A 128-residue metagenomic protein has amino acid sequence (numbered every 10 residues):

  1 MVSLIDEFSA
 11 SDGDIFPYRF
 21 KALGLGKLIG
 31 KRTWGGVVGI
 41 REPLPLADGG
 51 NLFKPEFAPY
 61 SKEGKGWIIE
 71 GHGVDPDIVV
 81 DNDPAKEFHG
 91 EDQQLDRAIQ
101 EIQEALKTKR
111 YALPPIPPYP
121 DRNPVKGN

Functional and structural regions predicted by a protein language model:
M1-N128: C-terminal "post-core" interaction segments
